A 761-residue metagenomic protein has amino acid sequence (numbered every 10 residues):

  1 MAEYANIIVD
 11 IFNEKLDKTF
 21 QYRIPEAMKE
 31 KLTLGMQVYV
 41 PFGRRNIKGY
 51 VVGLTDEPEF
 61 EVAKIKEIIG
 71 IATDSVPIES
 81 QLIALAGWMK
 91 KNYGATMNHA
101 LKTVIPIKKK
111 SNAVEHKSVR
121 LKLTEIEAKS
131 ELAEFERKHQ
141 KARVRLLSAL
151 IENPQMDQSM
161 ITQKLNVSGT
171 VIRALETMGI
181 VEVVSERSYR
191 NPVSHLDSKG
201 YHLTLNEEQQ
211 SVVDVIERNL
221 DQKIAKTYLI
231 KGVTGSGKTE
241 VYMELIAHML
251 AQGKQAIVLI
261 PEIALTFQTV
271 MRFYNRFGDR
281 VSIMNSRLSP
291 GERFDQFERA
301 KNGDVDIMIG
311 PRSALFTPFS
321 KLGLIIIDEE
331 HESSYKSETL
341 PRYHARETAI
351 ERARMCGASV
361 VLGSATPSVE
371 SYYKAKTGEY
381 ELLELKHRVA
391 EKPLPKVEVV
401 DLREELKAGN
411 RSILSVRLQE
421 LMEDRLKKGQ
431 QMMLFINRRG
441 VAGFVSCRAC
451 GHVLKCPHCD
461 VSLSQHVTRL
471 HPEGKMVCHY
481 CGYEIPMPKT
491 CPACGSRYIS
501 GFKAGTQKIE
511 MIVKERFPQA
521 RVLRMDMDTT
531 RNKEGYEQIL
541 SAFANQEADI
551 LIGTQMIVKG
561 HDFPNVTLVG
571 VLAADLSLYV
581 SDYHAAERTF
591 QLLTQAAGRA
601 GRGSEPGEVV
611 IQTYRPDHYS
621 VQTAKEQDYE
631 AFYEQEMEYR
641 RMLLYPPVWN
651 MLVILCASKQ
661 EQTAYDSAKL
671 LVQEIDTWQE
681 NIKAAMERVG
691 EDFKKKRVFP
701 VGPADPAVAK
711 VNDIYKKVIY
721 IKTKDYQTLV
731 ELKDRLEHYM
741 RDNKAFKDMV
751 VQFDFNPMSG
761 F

Functional and structural regions predicted by a protein language model:
M1-S364, K376-K392, Y720, Q727-D734 (+1 more regions): Accessory, non-ATPase domains that flank or precede helicase/AAA+ motor cores in DNA-metabolism machines
Q37, N46, G690-Q727: Short, intrinsically disordered low-complexity segments
G53-T55, I105, S185-R187, I436-R438 (+4 more regions): A general secondary-structure junction signal
A95-H99, K110, Q155-M156, Q431 (+6 more regions): Intrinsically disordered or highly flexible coil/loop and linker segments, enriched in small and charged/polar residues
K199-N206, Q210, D214, K223-Y665 (+3 more regions): Inter-lobe coupling/hinge segments of SF2-like helicase ATPases
Q662-T677: Extracytoplasmic/periplasmic
W678-P706, K747-N756: Short beta-strand elements
